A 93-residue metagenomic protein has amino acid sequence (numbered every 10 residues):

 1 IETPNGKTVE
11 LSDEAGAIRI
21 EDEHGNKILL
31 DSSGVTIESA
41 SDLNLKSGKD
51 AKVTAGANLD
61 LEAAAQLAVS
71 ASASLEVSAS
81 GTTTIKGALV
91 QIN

Functional and structural regions predicted by a protein language model:
I1-N93: Right-handed beta-helix
